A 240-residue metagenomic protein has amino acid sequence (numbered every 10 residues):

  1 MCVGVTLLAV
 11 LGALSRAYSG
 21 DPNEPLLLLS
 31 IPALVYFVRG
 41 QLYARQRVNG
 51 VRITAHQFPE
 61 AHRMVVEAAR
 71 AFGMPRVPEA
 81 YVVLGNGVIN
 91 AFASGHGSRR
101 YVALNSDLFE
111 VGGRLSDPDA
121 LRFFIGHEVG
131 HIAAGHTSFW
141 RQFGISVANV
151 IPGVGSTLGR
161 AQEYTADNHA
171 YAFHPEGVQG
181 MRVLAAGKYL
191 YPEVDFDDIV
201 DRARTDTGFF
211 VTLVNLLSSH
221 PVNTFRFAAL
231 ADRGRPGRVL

Functional and structural regions predicted by a protein language model:
M1-V88, P152, L240: Hydrophobic or amphipathic, alpha-helical segments that drive membrane association/targeting
H56-R63, E67-V77, P152-T205, D232-R235: Short helix/loop segments within enzyme catalytic domains that coordinate or immediately flank catalytic cofactors
V65, L104, H127, A166 (+1 more regions): Divalent metal-coordination and catalytic microenvironments
V83-Y101: Catalytic zinc-binding patch centered on the HExxH motif and its immediate surroundings that defines zinc-dependent
D107-F123: Short pre-active-site segment immediately N-terminal to the catalytic Zn-binding motif
G112, I125-A133, T165, H169: Active-site His/Glu-centered metal-binding helix of metallohydrolases
E128-I145, P175: Catalytic Zn2+-binding segment of zinc metalloproteases
R204-L240: Pan-zinc metallopeptidase signature
